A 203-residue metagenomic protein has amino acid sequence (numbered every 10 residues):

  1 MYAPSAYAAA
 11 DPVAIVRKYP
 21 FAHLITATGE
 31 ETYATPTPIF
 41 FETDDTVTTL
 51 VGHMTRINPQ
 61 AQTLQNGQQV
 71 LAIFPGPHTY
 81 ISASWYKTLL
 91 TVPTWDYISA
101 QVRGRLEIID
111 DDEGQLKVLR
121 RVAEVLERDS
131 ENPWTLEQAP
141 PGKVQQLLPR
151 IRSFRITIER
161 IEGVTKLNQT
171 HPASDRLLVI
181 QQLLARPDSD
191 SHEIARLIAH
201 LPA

Functional and structural regions predicted by a protein language model:
M1-H23: Short, basic/aromatic recognition patches
V13, T91, K143-Q146: A generic local secondary-structure boundary/capping motif
A14, D45-V47, Q69, D110 (+1 more regions): Hydrophobic/basic alpha-helical segments enriched in Actinobacteria
Y19-R56: Short beta-strand segments
P20, T35, T46-L50, N66-V70 (+2 more regions): A generic structural signal for short beta-strands and their flanking turns/coil linkers
P38, H53, I73, R105 (+1 more regions): Residue-level recognition of well-ordered beta-strand positions that form the cores of beta-sheet-rich folds across
R56-V118: Short, structured beta-strand-loop surface elements
E107-A203: C-terminal edge-of-domain segments
